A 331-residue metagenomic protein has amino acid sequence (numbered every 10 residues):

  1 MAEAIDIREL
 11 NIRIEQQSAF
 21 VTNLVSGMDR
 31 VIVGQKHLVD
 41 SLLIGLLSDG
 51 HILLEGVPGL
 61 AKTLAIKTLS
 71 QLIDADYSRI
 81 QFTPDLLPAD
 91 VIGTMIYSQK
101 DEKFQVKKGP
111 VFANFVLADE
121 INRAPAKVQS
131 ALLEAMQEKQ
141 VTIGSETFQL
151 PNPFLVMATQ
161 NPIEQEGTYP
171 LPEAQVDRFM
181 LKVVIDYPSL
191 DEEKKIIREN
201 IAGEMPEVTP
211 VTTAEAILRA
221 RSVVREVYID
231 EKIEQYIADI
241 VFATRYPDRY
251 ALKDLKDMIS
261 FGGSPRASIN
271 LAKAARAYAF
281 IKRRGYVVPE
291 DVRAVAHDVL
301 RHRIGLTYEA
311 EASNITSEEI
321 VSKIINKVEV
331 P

Functional and structural regions predicted by a protein language model:
M1-E15, P247-P331: C-terminal engagement/docking regions of AAA+ P-loop ATPases
L10-S18, V31, T168, K182-D254 (+4 more regions): Conserved C-terminal "switch" segment of AAA+ ATPases
R13-L60, F242: Pre-Walker A (pre-P-loop) alpha-helix and adjacent loop at the N terminus of AAA/AAA+ ATPase modules, a conserved
S41-I44, Y97-L117, E146: Conserved alpha-helical scaffold flanking the Walker A/P-loop in AAA+ ATPase domains
L46-T83: Walker A/P-loop
G56, D119-E120, A131: Walker B catalytic acidic pair
V57, V91, T159: P-loop (Walker A) phosphate-binding loop of NTP-binding proteins
S98-K103, E120, A124, V128 (+2 more regions): Canonical AAA+ ATPase core
